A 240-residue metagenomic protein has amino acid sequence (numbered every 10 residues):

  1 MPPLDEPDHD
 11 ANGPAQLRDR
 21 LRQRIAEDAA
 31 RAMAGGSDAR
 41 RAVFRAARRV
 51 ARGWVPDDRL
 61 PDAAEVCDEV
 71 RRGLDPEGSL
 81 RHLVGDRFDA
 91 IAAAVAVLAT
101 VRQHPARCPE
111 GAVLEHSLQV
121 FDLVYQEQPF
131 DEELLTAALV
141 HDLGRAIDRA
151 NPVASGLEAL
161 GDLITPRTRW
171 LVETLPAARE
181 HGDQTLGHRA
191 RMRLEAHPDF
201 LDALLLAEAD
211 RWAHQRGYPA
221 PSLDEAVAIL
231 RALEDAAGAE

Functional and structural regions predicted by a protein language model:
P2-D28, R52-D148: Acidic/His-rich, divalent-metal-binding segments that scaffold phosphate/diphosphate chemistry
L17-R24, R40-V43, V50, F200-E240: Charged substrate- and nucleic-acid-binding regions of tRNA-handling and nucleotidyl-transfer enzymes, centered on
A30-A34: Regular secondary-structure segments
G35-A39, S79, H104, F130 (+4 more regions): Intrinsically disordered or highly flexible coil/loop and linker segments, enriched in small and charged/polar residues
G35-A46, V153: Short, charged amphipathic recognition helices of the HTH superfamily and cognate SANT/SANTA-like modules
R49-V55, E180-D183: Short amphipathic alpha-helical segments with coiled-coil-like heptad repeat character
A112, F121-A213: Divalent metal-dependent catalytic cores for phosphoryl transfer on phosphate-bearing substrates
